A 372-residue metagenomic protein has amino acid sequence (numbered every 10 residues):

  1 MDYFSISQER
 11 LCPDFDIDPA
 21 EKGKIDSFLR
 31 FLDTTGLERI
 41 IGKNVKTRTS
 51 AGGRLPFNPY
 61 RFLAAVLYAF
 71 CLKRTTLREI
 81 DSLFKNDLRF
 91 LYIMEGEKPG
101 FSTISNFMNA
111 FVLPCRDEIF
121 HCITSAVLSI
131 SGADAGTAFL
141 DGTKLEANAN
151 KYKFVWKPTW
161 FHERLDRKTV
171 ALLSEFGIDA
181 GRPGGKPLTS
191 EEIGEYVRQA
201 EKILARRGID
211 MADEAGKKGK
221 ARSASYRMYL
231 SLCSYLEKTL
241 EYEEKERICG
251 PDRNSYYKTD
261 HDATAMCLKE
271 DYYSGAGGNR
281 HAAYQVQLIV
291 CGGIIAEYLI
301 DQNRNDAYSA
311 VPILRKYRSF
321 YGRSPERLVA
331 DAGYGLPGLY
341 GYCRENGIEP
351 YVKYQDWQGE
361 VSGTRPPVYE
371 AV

Functional and structural regions predicted by a protein language model:
M1-S27: Hydrophobic alpha-helical membrane-insertion signals
Y3, R54-L55, V66, K73-N86 (+1 more regions): Anion-binding and metal-coordination hotspots
Q8, D33-G36, F62, T159 (+1 more regions): Short linear sequence elements within intrinsically disordered, low-complexity coil regions
R10, F15, G36, I41 (+3 more regions): Generic low-complexity, intrinsically disordered sequence content enriched in small uncharged/hydrophobic residues
P13, F31-T34, S190: Generic detector of low-complexity/intrinsically disordered segments and short hydrophobic N-terminal stretches
E21-L67: Basic, short loop/linker segments at the boundary and entry of helix-turn-helix/winged-helix-like folds
G36-I40, T47, F84-M94, S102-T103: Helical catalytic core of nucleic-acid polymerases
